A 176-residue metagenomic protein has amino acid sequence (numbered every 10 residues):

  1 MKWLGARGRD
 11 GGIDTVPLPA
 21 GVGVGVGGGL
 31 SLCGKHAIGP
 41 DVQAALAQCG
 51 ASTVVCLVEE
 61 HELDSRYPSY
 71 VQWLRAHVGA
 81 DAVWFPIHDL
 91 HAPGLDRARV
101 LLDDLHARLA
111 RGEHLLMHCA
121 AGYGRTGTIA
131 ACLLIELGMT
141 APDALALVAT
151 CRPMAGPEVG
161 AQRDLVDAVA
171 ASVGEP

Functional and structural regions predicted by a protein language model:
M1-L116, I129-P176: Cys-dependent protein tyrosine phosphatase-like superfamily
C119: Short cysteine clusters
G122: Conserved G/P- and acidic residue-centered "switch" motifs that form tight phosphate/ATP-binding loops in soluble
T126: Ser/Thr-glycine-rich phosphate-binding loops at phosphate-binding pockets of nucleotides, nucleotide cofactors
